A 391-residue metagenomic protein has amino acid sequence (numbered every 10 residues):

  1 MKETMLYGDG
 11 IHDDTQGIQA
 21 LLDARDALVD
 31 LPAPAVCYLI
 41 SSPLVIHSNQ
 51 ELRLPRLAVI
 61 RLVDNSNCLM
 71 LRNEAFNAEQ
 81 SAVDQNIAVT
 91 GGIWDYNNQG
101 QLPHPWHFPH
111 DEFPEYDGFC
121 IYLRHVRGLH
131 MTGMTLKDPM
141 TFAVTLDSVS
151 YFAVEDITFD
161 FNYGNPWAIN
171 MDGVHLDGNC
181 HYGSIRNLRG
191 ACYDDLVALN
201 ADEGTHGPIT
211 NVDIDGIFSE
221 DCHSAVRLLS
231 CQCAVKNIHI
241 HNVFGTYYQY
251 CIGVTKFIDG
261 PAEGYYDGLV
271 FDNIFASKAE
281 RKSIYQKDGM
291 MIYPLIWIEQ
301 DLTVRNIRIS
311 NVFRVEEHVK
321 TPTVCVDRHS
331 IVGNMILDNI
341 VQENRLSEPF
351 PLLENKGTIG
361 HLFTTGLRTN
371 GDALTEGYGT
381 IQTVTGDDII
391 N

Functional and structural regions predicted by a protein language model:
M1-N391: Extracellular/periplasmic carbohydrate-active domains that bind, remodel, or depolymerize complex polysaccharides
